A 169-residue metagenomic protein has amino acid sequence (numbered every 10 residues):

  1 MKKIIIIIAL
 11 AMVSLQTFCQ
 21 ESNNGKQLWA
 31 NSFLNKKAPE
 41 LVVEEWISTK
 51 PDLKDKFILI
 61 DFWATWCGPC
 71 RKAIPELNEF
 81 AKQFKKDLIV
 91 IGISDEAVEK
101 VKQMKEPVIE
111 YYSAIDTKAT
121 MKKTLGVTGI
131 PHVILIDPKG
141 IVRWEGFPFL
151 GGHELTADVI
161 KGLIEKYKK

Functional and structural regions predicted by a protein language model:
I4-V13: Sec-dependent N-terminal signal peptides
T17-E40, K169: N-proximal helix/coil linker or "cap" segments that precede and/or mark the start of modular domains
F33-I58: A short beta-strand-turn-helix
K56-I58, F62-W66, A97, G129: Short pre-active-site segment immediately N-terminal to redox-active cysteine/selenocysteine motifs in thiol-based
I58-D61, I89-I93, Y112-A114, L135: Structural recognition of the beta-strand scaffold that forms the well-ordered cores of secreted hydrolase catalytic
T65-K72, H132: C-type cytochrome heme c attachment motif
R71-I109, T117-T124: Structural microenvironment flanking redox-active thiols in thiol-disulfide oxidoreductases
Q103-I109, D116-L163: Thiol/disulfide oxidoreductase modules built on the thioredoxin-like
